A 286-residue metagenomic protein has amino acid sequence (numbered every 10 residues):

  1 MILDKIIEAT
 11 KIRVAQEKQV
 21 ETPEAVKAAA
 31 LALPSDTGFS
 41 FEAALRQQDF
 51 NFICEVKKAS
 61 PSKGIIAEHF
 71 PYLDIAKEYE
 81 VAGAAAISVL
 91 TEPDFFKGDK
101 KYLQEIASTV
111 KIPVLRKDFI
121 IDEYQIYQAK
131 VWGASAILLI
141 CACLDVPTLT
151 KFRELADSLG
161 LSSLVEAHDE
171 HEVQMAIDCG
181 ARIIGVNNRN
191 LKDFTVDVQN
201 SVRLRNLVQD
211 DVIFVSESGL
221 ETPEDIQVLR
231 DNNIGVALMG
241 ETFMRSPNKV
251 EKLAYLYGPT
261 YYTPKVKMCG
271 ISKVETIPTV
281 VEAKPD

Functional and structural regions predicted by a protein language model:
I2-H69: An N-cap/entry alpha-helix motif that binds or orients negatively charged groups
I6, C54, Y79, I87 (+7 more regions): Conserved, mostly hydrophobic/aromatic
V56, K63-L164, E170-M175, S201-L204 (+2 more regions): N-terminal active-site wall of soluble small-molecule enzyme domains
E92-F95, K117-D118, C141-A142, V165-E166 (+5 more regions): Glycine- and other small-residue-rich loops at beta-strand/loop junctions that grip anionic moieties
I121-G133, D169-C179, S216-M239, S272-A283: Catalytic cores of alpha/beta
Q128-P147, G185-F194, N232-Y255, P285-D286: Glycine-rich phosphate-binding active-site loops on the catalytic face of alpha/beta enzymes
I183-D225, R230-M239: Catalytic-face loop-and-helix region of soluble metabolic enzyme cores
V198, R203-V208, R230, F243-P264: C-terminal helical cap(s) of enzyme catalytic domains, especially alpha/beta-barrels
